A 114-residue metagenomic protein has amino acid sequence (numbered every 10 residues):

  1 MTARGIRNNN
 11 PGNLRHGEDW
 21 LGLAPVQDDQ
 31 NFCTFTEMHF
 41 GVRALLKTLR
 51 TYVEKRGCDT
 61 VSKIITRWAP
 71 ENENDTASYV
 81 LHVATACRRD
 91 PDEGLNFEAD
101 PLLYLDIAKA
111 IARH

Functional and structural regions predicted by a protein language model:
M1-H114: Cell-wall polysaccharide-cleaving catalytic domain and substrate-binding groove, primarily in peptidoglycan/chitin
